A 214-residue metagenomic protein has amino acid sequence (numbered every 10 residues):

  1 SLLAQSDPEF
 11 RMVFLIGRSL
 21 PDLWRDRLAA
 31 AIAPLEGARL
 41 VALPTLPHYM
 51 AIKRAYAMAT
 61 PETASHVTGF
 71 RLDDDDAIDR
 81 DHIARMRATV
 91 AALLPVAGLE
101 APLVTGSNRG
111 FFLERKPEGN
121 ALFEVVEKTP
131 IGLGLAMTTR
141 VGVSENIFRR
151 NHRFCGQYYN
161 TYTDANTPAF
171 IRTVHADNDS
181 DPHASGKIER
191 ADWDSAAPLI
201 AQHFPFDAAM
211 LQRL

Functional and structural regions predicted by a protein language model:
S1-E9, P34: Short, acidic, metal-binding catalytic loop of nucleotide-sugar glycosyltransferases
F10, G37-R39, P102: Short, conserved active-site loop motifs that form the nucleotide-linked donor/cofactor pocket
M12-F14: Hydrophobic/aromatic residues located in beta-strands of well-ordered beta-sheets within soluble catalytic
G17-R71: Active-site-proximal specificity loops/subdomain of glycosyltransferases
L20-W24, D79, L113-R115, D179-P182: Short catalytic/ligand-binding loop motif for oxyanion handling, primarily in non-cytosolic enzymes, centered on
W24-P34, A121, A184-A191: Short, aromatic/basic amphipathic alpha-helical patches
P47-E62, F70, A77-T161: Conserved catalytic core of nucleotide-sugar-dependent glycosyltransferases
K128-L214: C-terminal catalytic/acceptor-binding lobe
